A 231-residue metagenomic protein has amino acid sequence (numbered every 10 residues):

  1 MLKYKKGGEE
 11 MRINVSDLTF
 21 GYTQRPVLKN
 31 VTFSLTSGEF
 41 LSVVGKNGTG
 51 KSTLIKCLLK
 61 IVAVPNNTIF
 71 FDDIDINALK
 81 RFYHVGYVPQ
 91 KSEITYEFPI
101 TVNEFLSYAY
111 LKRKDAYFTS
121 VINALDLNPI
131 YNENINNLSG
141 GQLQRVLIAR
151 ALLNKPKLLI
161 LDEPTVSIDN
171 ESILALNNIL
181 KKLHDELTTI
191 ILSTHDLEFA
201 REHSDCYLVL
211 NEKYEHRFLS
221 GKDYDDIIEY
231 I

Functional and structural regions predicted by a protein language model:
L59: Helix-to-loop junction immediately C-terminal to a conserved catalytic motif
N67-R81: Conserved ABC transporter NBD signature motif
D115-I130: Conserved ABC ATPase "signature" region
N134-L138, Q142: Conserved ABC ATPase signature
L159-E163: Catalytic Walker B motif of ABC-type/P-loop ATPase nucleotide-binding domains
T194-H195: H-loop/switch region of ABC-family ATPase nucleotide-binding domains
E212-I231: Conserved beta-strand-loop-alpha-helix hinge in the C-terminal portion of ABC ATPase nucleotide-binding domains
